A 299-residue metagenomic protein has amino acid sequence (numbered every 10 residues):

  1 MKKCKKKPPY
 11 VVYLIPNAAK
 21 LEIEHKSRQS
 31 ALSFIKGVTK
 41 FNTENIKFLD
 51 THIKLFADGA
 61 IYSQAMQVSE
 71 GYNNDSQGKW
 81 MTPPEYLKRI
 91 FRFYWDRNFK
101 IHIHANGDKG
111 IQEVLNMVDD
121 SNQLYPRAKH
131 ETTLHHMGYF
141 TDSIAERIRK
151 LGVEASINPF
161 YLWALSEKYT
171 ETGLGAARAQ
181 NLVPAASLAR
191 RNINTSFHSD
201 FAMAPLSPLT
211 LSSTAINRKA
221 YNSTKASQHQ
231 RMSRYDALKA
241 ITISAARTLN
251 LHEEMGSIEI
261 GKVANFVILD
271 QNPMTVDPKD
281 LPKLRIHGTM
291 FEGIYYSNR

Functional and structural regions predicted by a protein language model:
M1-Q112, N116, R147, V153-E154 (+2 more regions): Metal-coordinating catalytic core of metallo-dependent amide/deamination hydrolases
A18, A57, D270-Q271, G293: Non-catalytic surface loops within mature trypsin-like serine protease
R92-H102, K109-T132, H136-M137, D142-E146 (+3 more regions): His/Asp/Glu-enriched, well-ordered alpha-helical/loop segment that forms or immediately abuts the divalent-metal
